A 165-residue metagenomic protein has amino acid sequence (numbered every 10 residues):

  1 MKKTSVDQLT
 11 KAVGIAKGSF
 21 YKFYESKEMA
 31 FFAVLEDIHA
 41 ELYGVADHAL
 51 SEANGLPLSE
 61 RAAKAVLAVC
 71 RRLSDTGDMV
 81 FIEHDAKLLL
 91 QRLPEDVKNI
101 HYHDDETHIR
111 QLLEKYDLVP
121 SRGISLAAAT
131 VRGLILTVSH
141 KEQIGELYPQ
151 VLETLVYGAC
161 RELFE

Functional and structural regions predicted by a protein language model:
M1-M29, A33: Helix-turn-helix
V6, E28, F32, E36 (+6 more regions): Short, structured helix-loop boundary elements
A33, D47-D75: Hydrophobic alpha-helical connector segments
E36-Y43: Short, basic, alpha-helical segments at the C-terminal edge of helix-turn-helix-like DNA-binding modules
E41, A68-T76, L134-T137, K141 (+2 more regions): Phosphate/oxyanion-binding loops and surfaces in catalytic or ligand/nucleic-acid-binding neighborhoods
Y43, D75, L90-L118, R122-A129 (+1 more regions): Amphipathic alpha-helical packing segments from all-alpha helical-bundle domains
A63-D96, A129: Amphipathic alpha-helical segments used for helix-helix packing
F81, E114-A159: Hydrophobic/aromatic-rich alpha-helical bundle segments in the mid-to-C-terminal region
